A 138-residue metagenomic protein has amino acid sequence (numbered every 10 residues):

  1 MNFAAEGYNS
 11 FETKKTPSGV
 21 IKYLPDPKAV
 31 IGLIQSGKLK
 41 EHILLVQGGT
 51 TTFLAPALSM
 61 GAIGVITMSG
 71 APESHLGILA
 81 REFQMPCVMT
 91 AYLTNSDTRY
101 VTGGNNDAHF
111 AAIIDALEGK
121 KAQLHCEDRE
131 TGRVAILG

Functional and structural regions predicted by a protein language model:
M1-S69, E73-S74, I78-G138: Non-catalytic, soluble scaffold/interaction modules
